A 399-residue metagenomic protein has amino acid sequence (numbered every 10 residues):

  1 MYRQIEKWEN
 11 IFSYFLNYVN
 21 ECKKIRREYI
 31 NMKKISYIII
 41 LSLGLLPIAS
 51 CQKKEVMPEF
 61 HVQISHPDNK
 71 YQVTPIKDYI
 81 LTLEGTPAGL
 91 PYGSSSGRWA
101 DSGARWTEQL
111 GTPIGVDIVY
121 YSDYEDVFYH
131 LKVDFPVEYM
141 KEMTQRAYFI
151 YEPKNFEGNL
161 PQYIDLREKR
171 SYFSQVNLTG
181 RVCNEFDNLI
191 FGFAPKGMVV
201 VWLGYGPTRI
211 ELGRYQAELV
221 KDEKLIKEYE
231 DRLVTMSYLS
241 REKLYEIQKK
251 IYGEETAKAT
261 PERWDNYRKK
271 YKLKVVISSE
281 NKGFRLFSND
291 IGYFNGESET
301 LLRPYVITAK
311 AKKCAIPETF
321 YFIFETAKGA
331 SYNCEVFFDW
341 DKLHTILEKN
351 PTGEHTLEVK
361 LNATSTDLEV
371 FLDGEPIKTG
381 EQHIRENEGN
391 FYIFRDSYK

Functional and structural regions predicted by a protein language model:
N20-N31: Short, Lys/Arg-enriched N-terminal segments with co-localized hydrophobic residues within the first ~10-30 amino acids
K33-L41: Sec-dependent signal peptide recognition, specifically the positively charged N-region followed immediately by
P47-S50: C-terminal motif of bacterial Sec signal peptides marking the signal peptidase cleavage site
Q52-G111, G253-E255, P261-Y293: N-terminal export/targeting and maturation segments
I76-D123, R285-F338: Tryptophan-paired
E125-F149, E325-N362: Structured interaction patches on ligand/partner-binding surfaces of diverse proteins
M143-P261, L347-K399: Compositionally biased low-complexity segments at domain edges in trafficked proteins and select soluble regulators
